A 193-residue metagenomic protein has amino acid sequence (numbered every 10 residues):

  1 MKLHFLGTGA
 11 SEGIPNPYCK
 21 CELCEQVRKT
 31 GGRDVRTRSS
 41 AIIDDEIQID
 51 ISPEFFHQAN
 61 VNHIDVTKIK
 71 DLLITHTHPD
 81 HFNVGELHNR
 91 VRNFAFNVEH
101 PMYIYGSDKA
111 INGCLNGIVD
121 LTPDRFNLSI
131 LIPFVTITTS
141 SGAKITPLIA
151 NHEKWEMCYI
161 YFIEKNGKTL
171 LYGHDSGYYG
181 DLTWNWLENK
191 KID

Functional and structural regions predicted by a protein language model:
M1-I64, I130-T183: Core dinuclear metal-dependent hydrolase active-site scaffold
P17, N60-V61, V84-L87, N116-I118 (+1 more regions): Short amphipathic alpha-helical segments
E46, S52-I104, K191-D193: Active-site metal-binding motif and surrounding structural segment of the metallo-beta-lactamase
K68-D71, D124-L131: Short hydrophobic/aromatic-enriched beta-strand-loop microsegments
F94-N97, D120-D124: Short helix-capping segments at alpha-helix termini
P101, R125-N127, G142: A generic structural signal for alpha->beta connector loops
K109-V119: A short, active-site helix/loop in glycosyltransferases that binds the activated sugar's phosphate group
L182-D193: A short alpha/beta connector and helix-capping loop motif
